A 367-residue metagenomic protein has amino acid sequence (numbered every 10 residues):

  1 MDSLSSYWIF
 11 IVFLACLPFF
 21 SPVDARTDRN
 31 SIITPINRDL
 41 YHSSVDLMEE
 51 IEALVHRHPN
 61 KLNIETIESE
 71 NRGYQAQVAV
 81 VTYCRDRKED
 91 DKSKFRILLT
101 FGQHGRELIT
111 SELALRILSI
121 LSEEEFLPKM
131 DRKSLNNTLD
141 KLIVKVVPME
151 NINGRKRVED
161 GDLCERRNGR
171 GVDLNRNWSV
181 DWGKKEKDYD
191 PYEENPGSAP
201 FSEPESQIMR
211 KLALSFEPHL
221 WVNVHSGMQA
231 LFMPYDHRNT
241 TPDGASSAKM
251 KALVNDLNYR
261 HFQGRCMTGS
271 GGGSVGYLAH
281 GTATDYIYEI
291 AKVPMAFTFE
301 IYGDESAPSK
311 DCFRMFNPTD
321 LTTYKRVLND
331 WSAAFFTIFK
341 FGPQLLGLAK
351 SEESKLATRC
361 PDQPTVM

Functional and structural regions predicted by a protein language model:
M1-I9: Bacterial N-terminal signal peptides that target proteins for export
D2, F13-P35: N-terminal signal peptide
S43-F95: Soluble metallo-hydrolase cores and metallopeptidase-like ectodomains found primarily in the secretory/periplasmic
V45, E49-E52, L115, S119 (+6 more regions): Solvent-exposed, polar/charged alpha-helical surfaces in well-ordered, non-transmembrane soluble domains, broadly
E50-R57, I117-E124, M149, L212-F216 (+2 more regions): Structured segments of extracytoplasmic/periplasmic soluble domains in secreted or envelope-associated proteins
S93-Q103, E107-A248, E300, A307-F316: Active-site/substrate-binding loop(s) of hydrolase catalytic cores
Q207, K211-W221, G227-Q229, K251-L278 (+1 more regions): Active-site-adjacent substrate-binding region of metalloamidase/peptidase-like peptide-processing proteins
W221, Q229-A245, G281-R359: Active-site-adjacent mobile loop/cap segments within catalytic or ligand-binding domains
